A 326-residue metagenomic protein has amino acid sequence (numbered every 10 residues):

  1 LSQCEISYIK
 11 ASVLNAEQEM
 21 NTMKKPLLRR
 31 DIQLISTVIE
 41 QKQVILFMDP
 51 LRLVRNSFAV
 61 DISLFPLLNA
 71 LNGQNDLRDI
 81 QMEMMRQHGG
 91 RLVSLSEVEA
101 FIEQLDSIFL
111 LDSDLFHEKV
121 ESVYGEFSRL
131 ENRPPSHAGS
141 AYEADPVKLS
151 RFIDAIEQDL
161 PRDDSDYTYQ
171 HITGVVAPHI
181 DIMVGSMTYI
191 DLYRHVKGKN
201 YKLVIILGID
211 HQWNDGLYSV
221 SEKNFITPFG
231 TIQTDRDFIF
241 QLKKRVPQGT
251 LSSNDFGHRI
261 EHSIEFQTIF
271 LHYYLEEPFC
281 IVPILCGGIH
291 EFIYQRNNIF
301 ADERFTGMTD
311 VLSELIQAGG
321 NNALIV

Functional and structural regions predicted by a protein language model:
S2-C4: Intrinsically disordered, low-complexity segments enriched in serine/proline and basic residues
I6-A70: Acidic, low-complexity/disordered tracts enriched in E/D and polar residues
E17-N21, L28-I35, D49-R55, V98-L105 (+2 more regions): Short charge-dense sequence patches
E19-E40, K119-A144, R151: Contiguous N-terminal and early-domain "leader" segments and peripheral loops that mark the onset or edge of a domain
M20-P26, S36-Q41, R55-D61, E103-S113 (+3 more regions): Short, mixed-charge, low-aromatic patches
V44, V123-G125, E291-R296: Short, solvent-exposed polar/charged micro-motifs at secondary-structure junctions
L51-S140, V147: Long, charge-rich, low-complexity alpha-helical segments
E131-V326: Active-site histidine-anchored catalytic micro-motif
